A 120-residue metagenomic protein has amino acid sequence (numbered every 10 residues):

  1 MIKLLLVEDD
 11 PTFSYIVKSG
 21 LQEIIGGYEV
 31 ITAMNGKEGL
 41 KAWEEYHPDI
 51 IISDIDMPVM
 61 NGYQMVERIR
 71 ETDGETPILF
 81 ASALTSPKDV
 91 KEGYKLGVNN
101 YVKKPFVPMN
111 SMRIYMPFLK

Functional and structural regions predicted by a protein language model:
E8: Conserved acidic carboxylate
P11-I31: Two-component/phosphorelay signaling modules centered on CheY-like receiver
T32-I50: Acidic, metal-coordinating helix/loop segments flanking the phosphotransfer/catalytic sites of two-component signaling
M57: Receiver (REC) domain active-site loop signature in two-component systems and cognate sites in sensor histidine kinases
F106-Y115: C-terminal output helix
